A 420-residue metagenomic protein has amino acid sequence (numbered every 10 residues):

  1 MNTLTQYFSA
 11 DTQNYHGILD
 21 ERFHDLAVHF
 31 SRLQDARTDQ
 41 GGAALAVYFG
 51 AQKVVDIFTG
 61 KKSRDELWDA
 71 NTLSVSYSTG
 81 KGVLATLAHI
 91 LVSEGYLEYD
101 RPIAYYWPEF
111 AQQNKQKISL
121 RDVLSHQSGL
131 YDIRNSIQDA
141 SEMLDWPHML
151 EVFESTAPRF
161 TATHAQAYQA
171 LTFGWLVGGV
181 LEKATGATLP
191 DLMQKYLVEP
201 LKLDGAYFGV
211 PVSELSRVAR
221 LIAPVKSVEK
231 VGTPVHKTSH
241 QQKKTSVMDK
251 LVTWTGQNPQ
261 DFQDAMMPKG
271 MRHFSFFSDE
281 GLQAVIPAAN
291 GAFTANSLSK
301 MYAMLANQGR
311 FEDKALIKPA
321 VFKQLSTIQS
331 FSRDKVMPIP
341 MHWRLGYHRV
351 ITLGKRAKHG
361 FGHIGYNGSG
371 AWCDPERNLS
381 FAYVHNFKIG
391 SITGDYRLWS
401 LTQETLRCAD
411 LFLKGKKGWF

Functional and structural regions predicted by a protein language model:
M1-H24, I339, L345: Short, compositionally biased leader-like segments
T5-T12, R64-T172, G179, F274: Active-site-proximal loop and beta-strand segments within enzyme catalytic domains
N14-S76, E98: Short, conserved catalytic-motif segment at the N-terminal edge
A27, S31, H89, I103-A104 (+9 more regions): Non-transmembrane alpha-helical segments in soluble domains of secreted/periplasmic/extracellular proteins
S63-T72, G390-Q403: A short, polar/charged loop-to-alpha-helix boundary motif
V75-T79, S93-N135, E154-S155, A184-H236 (+2 more regions): Active-site helix/loop module of the DD-peptidase/beta-lactamase fold, centered on the serine-lysine SxxK catalytic
H126, F173-V180, V285, A289-F311 (+1 more regions): Active-site-proximal alpha-helical segments within enzyme catalytic domains
A223-A295, S326-E376, L411-F420: Active-site Gly/Thr loop motif
